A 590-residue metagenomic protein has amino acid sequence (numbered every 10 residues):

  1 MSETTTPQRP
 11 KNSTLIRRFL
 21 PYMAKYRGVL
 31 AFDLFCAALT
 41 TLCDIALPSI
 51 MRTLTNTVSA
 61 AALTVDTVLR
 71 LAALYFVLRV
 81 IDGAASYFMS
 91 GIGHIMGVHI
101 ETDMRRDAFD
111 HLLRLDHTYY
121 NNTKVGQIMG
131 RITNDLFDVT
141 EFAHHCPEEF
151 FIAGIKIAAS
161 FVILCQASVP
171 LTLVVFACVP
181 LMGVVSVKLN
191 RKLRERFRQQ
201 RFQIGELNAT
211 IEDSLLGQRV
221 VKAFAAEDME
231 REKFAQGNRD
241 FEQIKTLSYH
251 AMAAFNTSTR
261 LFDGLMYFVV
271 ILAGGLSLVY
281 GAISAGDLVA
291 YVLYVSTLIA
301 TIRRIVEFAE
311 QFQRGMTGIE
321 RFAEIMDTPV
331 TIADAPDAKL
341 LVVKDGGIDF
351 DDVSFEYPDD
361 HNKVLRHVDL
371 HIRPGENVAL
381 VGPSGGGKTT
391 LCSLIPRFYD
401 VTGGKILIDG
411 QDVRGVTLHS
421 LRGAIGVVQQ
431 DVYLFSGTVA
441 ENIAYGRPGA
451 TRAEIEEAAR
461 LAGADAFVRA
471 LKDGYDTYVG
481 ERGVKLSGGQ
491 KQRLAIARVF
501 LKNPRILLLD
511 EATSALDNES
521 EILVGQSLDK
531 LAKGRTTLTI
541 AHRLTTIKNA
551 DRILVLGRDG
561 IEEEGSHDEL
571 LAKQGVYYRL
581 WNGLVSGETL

Functional and structural regions predicted by a protein language model:
M1-D44, S59-L71, M89-G93, G97 (+10 more regions): Membrane-integrated ABC transporters
S2-R9, V98, R106-L136, A209-K233 (+4 more regions): Short intracellular "coupling" helices and adjacent cytoplasmic loop segments at the cytosolic face of multi-pass
L15, M23, T55, M89 (+3 more regions): Juxtamembrane loop-to-helix connectors within ABC transporter transmembrane domains
K25, V29-L42, Y75, E148-Q199 (+3 more regions): Transmembrane helices of ABC transporter permease
G28, H117-T118, N134-A143, P147 (+9 more regions): An intracellular "coupling" helix at the cytosolic face of ABC transporter transmembrane type-1 domains
L30-F88, C165-P170, F268, G281-A285: Transmembrane helix-loop-helix hairpins at lipid-water interfaces of multipass membrane proteins, especially the type-1
A60-A73, I163-A177, L247-E320, I325-M326: Helix-loop-helix
L341-L590: ABC-type nucleotide-binding domain
